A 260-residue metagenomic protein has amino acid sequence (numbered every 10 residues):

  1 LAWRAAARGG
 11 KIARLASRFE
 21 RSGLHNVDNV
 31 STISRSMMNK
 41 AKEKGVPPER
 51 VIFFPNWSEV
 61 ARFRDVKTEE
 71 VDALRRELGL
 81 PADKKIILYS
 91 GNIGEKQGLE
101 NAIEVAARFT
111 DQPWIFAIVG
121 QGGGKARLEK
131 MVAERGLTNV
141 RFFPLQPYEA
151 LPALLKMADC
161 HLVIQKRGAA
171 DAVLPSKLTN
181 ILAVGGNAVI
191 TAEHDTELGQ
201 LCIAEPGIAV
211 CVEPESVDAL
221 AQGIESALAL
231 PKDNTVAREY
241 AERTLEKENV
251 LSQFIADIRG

Functional and structural regions predicted by a protein language model:
L1-S17, A61: Acceptor-binding helix/loop patch of EC 2.4 sugar-transfer enzymes, predominantly nucleotide-sugar-dependent
K11-T32: Membrane-proximal helix-turn-helix segments that form the acceptor-binding/catalytic region of lipid-linked
S36, F54-W57: Carbohydrate-associated surface elements
R64-L80, T235: A short helix/loop element that forms part of the nucleotide-sugar donor recognition site in Leloir-type
P81-Q97, I103-A106: Conserved donor-binding/catalytic core segment of Leloir-type glycosyltransferases
Q97, P144-A153, H161-L182, A188-Q200: Nucleotide-sugar-dependent
P113-G120, K125-P152: Nucleotide-activated donor-binding/catalytic signature segment of Leloir-type glycosyltransferases, i.e., the conserved
P214-E215, A219, A229-I258: A charged, aromatic-enriched C-terminal amphipathic alpha-helix characteristic of glycosyltransferases across folds
